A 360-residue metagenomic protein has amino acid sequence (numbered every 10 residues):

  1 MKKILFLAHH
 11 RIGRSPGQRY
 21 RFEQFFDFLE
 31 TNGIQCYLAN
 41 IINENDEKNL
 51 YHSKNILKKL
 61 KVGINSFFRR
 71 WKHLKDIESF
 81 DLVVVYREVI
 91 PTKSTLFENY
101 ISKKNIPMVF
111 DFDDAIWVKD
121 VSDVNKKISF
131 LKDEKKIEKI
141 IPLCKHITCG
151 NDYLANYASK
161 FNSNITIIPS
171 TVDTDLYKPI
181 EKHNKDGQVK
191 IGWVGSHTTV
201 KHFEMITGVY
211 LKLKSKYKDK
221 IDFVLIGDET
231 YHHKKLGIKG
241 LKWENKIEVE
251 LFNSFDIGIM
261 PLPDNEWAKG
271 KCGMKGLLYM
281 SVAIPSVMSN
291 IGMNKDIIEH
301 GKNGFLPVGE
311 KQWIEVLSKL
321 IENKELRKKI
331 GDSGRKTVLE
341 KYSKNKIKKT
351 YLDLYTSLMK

Functional and structural regions predicted by a protein language model:
H10, R14, R19, V83-I106 (+3 more regions): An aromatic- and histidine-rich active-site surface loop
I12-F28, L38-A39, D173-L176, N184-S254: Conserved catalytic-core segment of nucleotide-activated headgroup transferases in glycan assembly
I42-L57, M108-E138, D173-D175, G187: Acceptor-binding helix/loop patch of EC 2.4 sugar-transfer enzymes, predominantly nucleotide-sugar-dependent
F67-E78, T92-F110, I116-V118, K127-I147: Membrane-proximal helix-turn-helix segments that form the acceptor-binding/catalytic region of lipid-linked
I90, K201, N245-S281, V287-D296: Nucleotide-sugar-dependent
Y153, T171: Carbohydrate-associated surface elements
E299-K311, K319-E325: Conserved acidic donor-binding segment of nucleotide-sugar-dependent glycosyltransferases
L326-K341, I347-D353: A short, well-ordered alpha-helix in the C-terminal region of glycosyltransferases
